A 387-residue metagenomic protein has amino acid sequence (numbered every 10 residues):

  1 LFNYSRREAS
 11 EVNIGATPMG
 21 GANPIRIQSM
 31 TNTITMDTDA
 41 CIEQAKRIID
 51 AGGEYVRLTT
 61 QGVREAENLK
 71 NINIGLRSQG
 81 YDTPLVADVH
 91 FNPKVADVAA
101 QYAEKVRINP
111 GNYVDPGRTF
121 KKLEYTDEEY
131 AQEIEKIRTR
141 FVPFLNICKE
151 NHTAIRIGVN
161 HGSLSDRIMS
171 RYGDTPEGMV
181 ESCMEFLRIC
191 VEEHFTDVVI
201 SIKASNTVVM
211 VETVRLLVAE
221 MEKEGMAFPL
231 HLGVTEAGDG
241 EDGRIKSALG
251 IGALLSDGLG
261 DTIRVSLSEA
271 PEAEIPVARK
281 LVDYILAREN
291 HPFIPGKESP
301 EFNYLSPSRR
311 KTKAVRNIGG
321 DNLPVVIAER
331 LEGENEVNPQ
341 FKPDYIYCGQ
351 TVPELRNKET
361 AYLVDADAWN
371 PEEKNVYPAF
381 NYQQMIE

Functional and structural regions predicted by a protein language model:
L1-S29, L145-N151, A287-N335: N-terminal amphipathic alpha-helix/helix-capping segment at the start of soluble metabolic enzymes
I14, G21-A40, T59-Q61, T83-N92 (+3 more regions): Active-site mouth loops of central-metabolism enzymes
I25-T31, E54-L58, T83-V89, V106-I108 (+7 more regions): Hydrophobic faces of well-ordered beta-strands that scaffold small-molecule active sites in alpha/beta enzyme cores
N32, G52-L76, P110-Q132, V198-T207 (+2 more regions): Glycine-rich, proline-tolerant flexible connector loops at the mouths of alpha/beta enzymes
T60-Y102, G333-E336, E372: N-terminal active-site wall of soluble small-molecule enzyme domains
V63-A87, K136-H152, E185, L217-M226 (+3 more regions): Alpha-helix-loop-beta-strand connector modules within alpha/beta enzyme cores
D82-F120, D127-I147, H152: Hydrophobic or amphipathic alpha-helical targeting/insertion segments
E124-R138, N146, I168-G319, E387: Catalytic alpha/beta core domains of metabolic enzymes, predominantly
